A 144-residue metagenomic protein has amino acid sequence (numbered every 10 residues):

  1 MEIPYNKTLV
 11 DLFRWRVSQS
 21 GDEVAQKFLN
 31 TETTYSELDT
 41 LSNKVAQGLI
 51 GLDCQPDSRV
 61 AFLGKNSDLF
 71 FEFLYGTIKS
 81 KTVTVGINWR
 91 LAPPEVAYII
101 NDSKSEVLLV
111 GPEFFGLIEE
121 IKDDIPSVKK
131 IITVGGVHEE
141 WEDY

Functional and structural regions predicted by a protein language model:
I3-Y5, D22-S67, F71-Y75, A92-A97 (+1 more regions): Conserved AMP-binding/adenylate-forming core of the ANL superfamily
Y5-L9, V110: Residue-level signature of the cytosolic catalytic core of signaling kinases
T8, L12-F13, V45, E95 (+1 more regions): Hydrophobic alpha-helical segments typical of transmembrane helices and their membrane-interface/capping positions
T8, T34, T84: Ser/Thr-centric signal marking residues that sit in or immediately flank functional binding/regulatory motifs
D11, T40, K44-Q47, K79 (+1 more regions): Generic recognition of well-ordered alpha-helical segments within structured catalytic/regulatory domains
D11-F13, P56, F62, G76 (+2 more regions): Short alpha-helical segments used as structural interaction elements across diverse proteins
G51-L52, K79-Y144: Structural core segment of the AMP-binding/adenylate-forming
